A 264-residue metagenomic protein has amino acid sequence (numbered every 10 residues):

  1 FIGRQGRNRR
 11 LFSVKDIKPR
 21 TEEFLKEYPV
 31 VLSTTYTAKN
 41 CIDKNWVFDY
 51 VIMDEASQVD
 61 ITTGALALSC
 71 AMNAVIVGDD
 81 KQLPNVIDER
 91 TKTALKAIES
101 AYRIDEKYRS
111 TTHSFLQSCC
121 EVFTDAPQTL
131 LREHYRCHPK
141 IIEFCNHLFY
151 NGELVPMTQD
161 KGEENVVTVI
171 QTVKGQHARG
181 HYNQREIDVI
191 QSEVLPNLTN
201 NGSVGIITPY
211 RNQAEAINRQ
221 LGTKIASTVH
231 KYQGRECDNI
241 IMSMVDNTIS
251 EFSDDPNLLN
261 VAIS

Functional and structural regions predicted by a protein language model:
F1-V47: Conserved helicase NTPase catalytic core signature
Y36-M53, S57-S264: Conserved helicase motor core of SF1/SF2 NTP-dependent helicases
